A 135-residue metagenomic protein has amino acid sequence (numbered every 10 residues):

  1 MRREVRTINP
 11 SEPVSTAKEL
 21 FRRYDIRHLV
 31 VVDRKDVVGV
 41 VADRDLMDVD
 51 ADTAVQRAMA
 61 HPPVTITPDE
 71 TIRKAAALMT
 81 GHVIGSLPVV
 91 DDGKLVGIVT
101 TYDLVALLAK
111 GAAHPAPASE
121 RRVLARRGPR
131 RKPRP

Functional and structural regions predicted by a protein language model:
M1-P135: Tandem CBS (Cystathionine beta-synthase) repeat/Bateman regulatory domains
